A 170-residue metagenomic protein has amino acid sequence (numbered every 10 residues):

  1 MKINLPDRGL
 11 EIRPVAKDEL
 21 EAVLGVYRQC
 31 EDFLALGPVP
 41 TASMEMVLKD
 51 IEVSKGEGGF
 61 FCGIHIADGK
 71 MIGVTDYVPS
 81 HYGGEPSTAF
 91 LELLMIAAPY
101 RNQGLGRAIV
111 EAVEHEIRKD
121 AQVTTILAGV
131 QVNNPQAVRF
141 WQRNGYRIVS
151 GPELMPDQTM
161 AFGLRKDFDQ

Functional and structural regions predicted by a protein language model:
K2-L10, P14-D18, G25-R101, V110-A112 (+4 more regions): Acetyl-CoA-dependent GNAT
D18, A22, P135-Q136: Short alpha-helical
G104: Conserved G/P- and acidic residue-centered "switch" motifs that form tight phosphate/ATP-binding loops in soluble
R107: Residues forming the Rossmann-fold NAD(P)(H) cofactor-binding site
K119-G129: Conserved GNAT acetyl-CoA-binding A-motif
L127-V138, L154-T159: Conserved beta-strand-loop-alpha-helix junction that forms the acyl-donor binding cleft
Q142-P152: Conserved acetyl-CoA-binding loop of GNAT-fold acetyltransferases
